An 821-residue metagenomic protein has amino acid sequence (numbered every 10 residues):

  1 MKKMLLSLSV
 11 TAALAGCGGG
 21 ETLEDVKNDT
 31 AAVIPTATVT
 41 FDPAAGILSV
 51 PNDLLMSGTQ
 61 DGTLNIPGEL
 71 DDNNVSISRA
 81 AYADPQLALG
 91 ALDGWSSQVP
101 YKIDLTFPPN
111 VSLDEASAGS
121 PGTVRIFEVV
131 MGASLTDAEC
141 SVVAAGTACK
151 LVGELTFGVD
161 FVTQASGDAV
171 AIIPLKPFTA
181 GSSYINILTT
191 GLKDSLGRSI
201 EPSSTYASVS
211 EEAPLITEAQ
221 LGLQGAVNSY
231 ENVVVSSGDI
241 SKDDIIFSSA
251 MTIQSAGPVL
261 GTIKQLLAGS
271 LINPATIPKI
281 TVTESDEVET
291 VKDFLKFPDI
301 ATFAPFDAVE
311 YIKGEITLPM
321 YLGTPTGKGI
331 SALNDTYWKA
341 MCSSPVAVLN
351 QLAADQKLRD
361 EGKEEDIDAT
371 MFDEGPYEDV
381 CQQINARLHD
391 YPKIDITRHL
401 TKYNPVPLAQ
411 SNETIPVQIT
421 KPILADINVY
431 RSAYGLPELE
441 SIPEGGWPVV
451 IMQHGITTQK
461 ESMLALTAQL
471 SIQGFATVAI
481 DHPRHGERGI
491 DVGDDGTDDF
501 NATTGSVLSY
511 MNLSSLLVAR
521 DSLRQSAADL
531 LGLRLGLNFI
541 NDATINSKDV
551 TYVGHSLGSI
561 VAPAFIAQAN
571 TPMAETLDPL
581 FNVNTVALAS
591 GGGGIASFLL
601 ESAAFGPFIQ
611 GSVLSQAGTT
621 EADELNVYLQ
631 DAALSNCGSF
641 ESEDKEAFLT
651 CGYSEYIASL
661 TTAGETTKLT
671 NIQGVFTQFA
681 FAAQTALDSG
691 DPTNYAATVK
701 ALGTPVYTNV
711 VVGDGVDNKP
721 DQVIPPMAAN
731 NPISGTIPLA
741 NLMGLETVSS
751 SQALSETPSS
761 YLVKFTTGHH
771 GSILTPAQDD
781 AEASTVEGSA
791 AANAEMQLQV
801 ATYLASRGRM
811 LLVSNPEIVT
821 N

Functional and structural regions predicted by a protein language model:
K2-L8: Sec-dependent signal peptide recognition, specifically the positively charged N-region followed immediately by
A13-G16: C-terminal motif of bacterial Sec signal peptides marking the signal peptidase cleavage site
G19-T336: Acidic, low-complexity Ser/Thr/Gly/Pro-rich repeat segments typical of extracellular/periplasmic and surface-exposed
E115-S117, T136-E139, S183-I187, S195-Y206 (+9 more regions): Short, solvent-exposed loop/turn and secondary-structure capping segments
F297-G445: N-terminal cap/lid segment of alpha/beta-hydrolase-fold proteins
C381-T414, R431-L531: Cap/lid segment of the alpha/beta-hydrolase catalytic domain
Q418, D426, R431-L436, P448 (+4 more regions): C-terminal subdomain of alpha/beta-hydrolase-fold enzymes, centered on the catalytic histidine and its supporting
I540, N546-L600: Primarily recognizes the serine-hydrolase "nucleophile elbow" in alpha/beta-hydrolase and SGNH/GDSL folds
